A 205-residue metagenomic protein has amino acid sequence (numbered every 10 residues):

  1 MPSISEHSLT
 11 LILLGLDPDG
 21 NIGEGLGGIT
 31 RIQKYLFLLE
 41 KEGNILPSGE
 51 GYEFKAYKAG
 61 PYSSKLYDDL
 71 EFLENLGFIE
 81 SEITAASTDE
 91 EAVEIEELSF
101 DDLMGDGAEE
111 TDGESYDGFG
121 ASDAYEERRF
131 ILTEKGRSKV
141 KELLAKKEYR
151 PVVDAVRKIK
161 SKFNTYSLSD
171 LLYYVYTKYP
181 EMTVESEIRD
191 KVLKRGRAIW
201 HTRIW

Functional and structural regions predicted by a protein language model:
M1-W205: Domain-edge interaction signal
